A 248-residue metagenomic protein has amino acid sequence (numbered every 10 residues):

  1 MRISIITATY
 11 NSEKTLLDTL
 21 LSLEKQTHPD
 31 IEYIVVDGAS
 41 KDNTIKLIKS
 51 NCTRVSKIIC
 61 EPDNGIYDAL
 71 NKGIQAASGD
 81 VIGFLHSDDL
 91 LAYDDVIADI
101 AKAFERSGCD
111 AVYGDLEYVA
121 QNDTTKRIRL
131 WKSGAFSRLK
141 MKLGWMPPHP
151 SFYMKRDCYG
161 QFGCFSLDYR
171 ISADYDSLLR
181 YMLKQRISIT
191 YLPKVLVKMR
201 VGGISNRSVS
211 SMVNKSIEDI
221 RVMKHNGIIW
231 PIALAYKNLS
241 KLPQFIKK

Functional and structural regions predicted by a protein language model:
R2-S4, E32, D176: Cell-envelope/extracellular polymer assembly enzymes that use nucleotide-activated donors
L21-D30: Short, acidic, metal-binding catalytic loop of nucleotide-sugar glycosyltransferases
D30-A39, I59-P62: Short beta-strand/loop segment that forms part of the nucleotide-sugar
D37-K46, H86: A conserved acidic beta->alpha catalytic loop
I59-A77: Glycine-rich, basic loop-to-helix element that forms the pyrophosphate-binding segment of sugar-nucleotide handling
I82: Short aromatic/hydrophobic "clamp" motif used to bind/position activated sugar donors
D94-R127: Conserved donor NDP-sugar-binding/catalytic core segment of glycosyltransferases
W131-I217, V222: Conserved nucleotide-sugar donor-binding catalytic segment
